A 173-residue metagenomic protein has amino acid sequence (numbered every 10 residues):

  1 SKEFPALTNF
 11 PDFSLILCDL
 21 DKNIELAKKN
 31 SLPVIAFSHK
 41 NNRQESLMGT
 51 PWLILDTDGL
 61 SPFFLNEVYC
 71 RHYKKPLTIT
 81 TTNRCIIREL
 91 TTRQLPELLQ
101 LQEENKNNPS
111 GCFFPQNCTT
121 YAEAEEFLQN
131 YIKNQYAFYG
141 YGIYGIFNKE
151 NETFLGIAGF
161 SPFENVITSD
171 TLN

Functional and structural regions predicted by a protein language model:
S1-T82: Asp-based, Mg2+/Mn2+-dependent phosphohydrolase catalytic module
G59-N173: GNAT-family acyltransferases
